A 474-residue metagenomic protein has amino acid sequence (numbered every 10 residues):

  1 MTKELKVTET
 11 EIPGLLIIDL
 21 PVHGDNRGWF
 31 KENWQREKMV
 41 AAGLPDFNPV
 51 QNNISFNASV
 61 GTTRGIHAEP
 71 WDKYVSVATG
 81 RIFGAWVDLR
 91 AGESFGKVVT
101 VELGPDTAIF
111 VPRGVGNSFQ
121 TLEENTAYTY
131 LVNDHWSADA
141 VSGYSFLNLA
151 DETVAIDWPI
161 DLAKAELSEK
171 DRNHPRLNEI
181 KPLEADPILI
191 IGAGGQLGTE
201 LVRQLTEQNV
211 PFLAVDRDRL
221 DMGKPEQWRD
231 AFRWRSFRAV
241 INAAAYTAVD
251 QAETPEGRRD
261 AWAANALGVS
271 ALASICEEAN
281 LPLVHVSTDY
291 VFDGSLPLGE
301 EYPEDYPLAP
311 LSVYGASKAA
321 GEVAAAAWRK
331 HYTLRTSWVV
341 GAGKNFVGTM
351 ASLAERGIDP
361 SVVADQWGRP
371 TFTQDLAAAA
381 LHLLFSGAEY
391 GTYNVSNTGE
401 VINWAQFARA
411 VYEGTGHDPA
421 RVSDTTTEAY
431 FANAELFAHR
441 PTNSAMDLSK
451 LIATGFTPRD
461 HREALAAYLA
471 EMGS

Functional and structural regions predicted by a protein language model:
M1-L103, E123-A127, V132-A185: Non-catalytic, conserved peripheral segments adjacent to functional cores
A163-E184, H439-S474: C-terminal amphipathic/interface module of NAD(P)-dependent oxidoreductases and related NAD-binding regulators
A185-E207: N-terminal Rossmann NAD(P)H-binding glycine-rich loop of SDR-like oxidoreductase domains
P225-A266: NAD(P)H-binding glycine-rich loop region in Rossmannoid oxidoreductase-like domains and their noncatalytic homologs
T254-V284: NAD(P)-cofactor binding segment of oxidoreductase domains
R259-A271, V291-L334, W338-G341: Catalytic helix-loop patch of NAD(P)-dependent Rossmann-fold dehydrogenases
V323-G368, Q374-D375: NAD(P)-dependent short-chain dehydrogenase/reductase
A377-A379, S386-L436, L469: Mid/C-terminal beta-alpha module of Rossmann-like enzyme folds, strongest in SDR-family dehydrogenases/epimerases
